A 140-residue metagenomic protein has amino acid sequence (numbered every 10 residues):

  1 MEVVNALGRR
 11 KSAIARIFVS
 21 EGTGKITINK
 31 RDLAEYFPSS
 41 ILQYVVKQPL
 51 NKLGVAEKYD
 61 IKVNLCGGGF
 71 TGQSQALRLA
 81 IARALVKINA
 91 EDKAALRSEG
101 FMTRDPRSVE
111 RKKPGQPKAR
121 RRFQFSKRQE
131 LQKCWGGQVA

Functional and structural regions predicted by a protein language model:
M1-K11, A15-C66, T71, Q75-C134: Structured, basic alpha/beta domains of bacterial-type, RNA-associated proteins
G137-Q138: Short Gly/Ser/Thr- and charged-rich N-terminal loops/segments that act as flexible capping/hinge elements
